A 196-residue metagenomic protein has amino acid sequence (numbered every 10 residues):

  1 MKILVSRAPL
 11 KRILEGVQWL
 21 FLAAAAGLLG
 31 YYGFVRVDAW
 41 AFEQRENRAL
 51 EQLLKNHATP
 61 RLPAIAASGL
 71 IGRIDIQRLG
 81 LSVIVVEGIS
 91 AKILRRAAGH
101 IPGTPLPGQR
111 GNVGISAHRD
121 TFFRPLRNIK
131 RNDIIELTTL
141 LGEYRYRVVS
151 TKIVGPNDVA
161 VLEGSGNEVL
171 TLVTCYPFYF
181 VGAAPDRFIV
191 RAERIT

Functional and structural regions predicted by a protein language model:
M1-K11: Terminal targeting segments of Actinobacterial cell-envelope proteins
P9-T196: Solvent-exposed, non-transmembrane regions of membrane-associated and secreted proteins
